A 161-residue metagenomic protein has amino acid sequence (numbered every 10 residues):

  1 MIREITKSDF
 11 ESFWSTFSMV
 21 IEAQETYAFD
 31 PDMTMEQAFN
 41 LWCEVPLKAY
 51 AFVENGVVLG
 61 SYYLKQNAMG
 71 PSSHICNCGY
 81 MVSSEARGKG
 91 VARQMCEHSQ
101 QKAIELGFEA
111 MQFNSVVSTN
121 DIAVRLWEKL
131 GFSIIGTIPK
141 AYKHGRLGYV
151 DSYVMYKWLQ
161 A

Functional and structural regions predicted by a protein language model:
M1-F13: A short beta-loop-alpha structural element at the N-terminal edge of CoA-dependent acyl/N-acetyltransferase catalytic
W14-N40: Conserved GNAT-fold acetyl-CoA-binding loop/helix
D30-E85, C96-E97, W158-L159: Acetyl-CoA-dependent GNAT
G56-G60, I122, Y149: Glycine-rich acetyl-CoA-binding "A-motif" of GNAT/NAT acetyltransferases
V82, G88-E105, V124-K129: Conserved acetyl-CoA-binding loop-helix of GNAT-fold acetyltransferases
A103-V116: Conserved GNAT acetyl-CoA-binding A-motif
F113-A123, A141-Y142: Conserved beta-strand-loop-alpha-helix junction that forms the acyl-donor binding cleft
E128-I138: Conserved acetyl-CoA-binding loop of GNAT-fold acetyltransferases
